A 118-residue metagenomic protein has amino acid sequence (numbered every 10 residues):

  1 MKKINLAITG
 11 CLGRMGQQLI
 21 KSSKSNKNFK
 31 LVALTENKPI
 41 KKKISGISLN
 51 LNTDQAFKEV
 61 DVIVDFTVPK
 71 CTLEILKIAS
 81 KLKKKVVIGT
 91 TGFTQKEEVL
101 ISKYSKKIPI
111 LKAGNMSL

Functional and structural regions predicted by a protein language model:
K2-L6: Extreme N-terminal starter segment of soluble prokaryotic enzymes
I8-K21: N-terminal Rossmann NAD(P)H-binding glycine-rich loop of SDR-like oxidoreductase domains
G10, L111, N115-L118: Conserved anion/nucleotide-ligand pocket segment
S22-S45: NAD(P)-binding Rossmann-fold cofactor-contacting core
L31, L49, V86-V87, I110: Hydrophobic beta-strand scaffold residues
G46-V60: Short acidic low-complexity segments
I63-V64: N-terminal Rossmann-like NAD(P) cofactor-binding module of classical short-chain dehydrogenase/reductase
K70-L82, G89-A113: Rossmann-fold NAD(P)-binding glycine/threonine-rich loop
